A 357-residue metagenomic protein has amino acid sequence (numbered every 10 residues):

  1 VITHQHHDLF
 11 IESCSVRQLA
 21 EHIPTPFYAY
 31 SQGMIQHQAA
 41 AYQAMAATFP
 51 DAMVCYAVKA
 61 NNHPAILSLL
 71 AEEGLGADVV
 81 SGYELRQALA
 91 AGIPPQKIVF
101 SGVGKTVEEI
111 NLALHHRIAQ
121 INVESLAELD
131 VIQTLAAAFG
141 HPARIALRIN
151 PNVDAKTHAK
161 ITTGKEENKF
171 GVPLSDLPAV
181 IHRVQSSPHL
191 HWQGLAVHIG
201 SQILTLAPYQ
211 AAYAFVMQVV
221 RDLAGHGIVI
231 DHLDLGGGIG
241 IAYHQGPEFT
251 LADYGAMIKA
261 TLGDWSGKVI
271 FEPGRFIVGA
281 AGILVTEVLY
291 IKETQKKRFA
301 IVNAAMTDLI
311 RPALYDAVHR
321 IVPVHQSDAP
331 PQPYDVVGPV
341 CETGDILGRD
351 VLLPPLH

Functional and structural regions predicted by a protein language model:
V1-A143, H182-H191, R221, G225-I228: A charged N-terminal "starter" segment
I2, L9-I11, F170, V336 (+1 more regions): Short clusters of hydrophobic/aromatic residues that line enzyme substrate/ligand-binding pockets
H4-H6, E109, A127-D130, T134 (+5 more regions): Active-site neighborhoods and metal-handling regions in enzymes and metal-associated proteins
G33, A57-H63, V80-Y83, V103-K105 (+9 more regions): Active-site beta-loop-alpha junctions enriched in small/polar residues
T48-P50, A137-G140, H226, E248 (+2 more regions): Short, glycine- and charge-enriched coil/turn segments that flank and shape catalytic ligand pockets
G76, V99, Q120-N122, A146-R148 (+6 more regions): Structured core elements
P151-I291: Active-site loop/helix belt of alpha/beta enzymes
M257, S266-H357: Charged (often Lys/Glu-rich) extended helix/loop segments that serve as interaction or gating elements
